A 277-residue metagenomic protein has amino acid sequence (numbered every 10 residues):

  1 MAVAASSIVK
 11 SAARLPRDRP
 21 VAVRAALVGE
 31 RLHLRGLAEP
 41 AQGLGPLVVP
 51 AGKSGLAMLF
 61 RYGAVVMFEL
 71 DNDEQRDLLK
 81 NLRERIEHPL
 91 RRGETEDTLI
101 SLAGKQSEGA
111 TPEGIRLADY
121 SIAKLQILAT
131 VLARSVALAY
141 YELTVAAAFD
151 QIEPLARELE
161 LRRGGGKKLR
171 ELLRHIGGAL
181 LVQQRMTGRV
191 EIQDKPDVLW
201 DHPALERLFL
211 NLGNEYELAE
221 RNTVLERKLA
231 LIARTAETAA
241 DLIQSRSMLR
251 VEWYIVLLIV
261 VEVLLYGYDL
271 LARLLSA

Functional and structural regions predicted by a protein language model:
M1-Y120, I127: Short Lys/Arg-enriched alpha/beta "domain-start" segment
I8, R19, L47-V49, F60 (+11 more regions): Generic, low-specificity signal for short hydrophobic/alpha-helical stretches with a mild N-terminal bias, encompassing
R24, R35-A38, R76-R83, E142 (+5 more regions): Generic detector of well-ordered alpha-helical segments enriched in charged/polar residues, highlighting helical
V48-A51, A110-G114, A118-S121, V145 (+5 more regions): N-proximal short alpha-helices
E87-L90, E94, F149, E153 (+2 more regions): Residue-level signal for secondary-structure boundary elements
I122-G188: Membrane-proximal low-complexity regions enriched in glycine and acidic/polar residues
R162-L274: Membrane-associated alpha-helical segments
